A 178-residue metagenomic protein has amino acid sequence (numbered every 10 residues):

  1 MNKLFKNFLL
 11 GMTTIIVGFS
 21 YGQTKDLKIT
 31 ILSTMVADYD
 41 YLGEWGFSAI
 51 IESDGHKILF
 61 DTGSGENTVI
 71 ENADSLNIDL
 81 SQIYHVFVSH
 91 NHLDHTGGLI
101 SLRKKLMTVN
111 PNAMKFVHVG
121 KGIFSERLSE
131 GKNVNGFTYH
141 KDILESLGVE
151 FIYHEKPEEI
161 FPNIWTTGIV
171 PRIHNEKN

Functional and structural regions predicted by a protein language model:
M1-T24: Bacterial Sec-dependent N-terminal signal peptides
Q23-A37, L93-S101: N-terminal-biased segments
K25-L27, S53-K57, E158-W165: Beta-strand-turn-beta hairpins that frame and shape the catalytic cleft of phosphate-ester-processing enzymes
K28-S75: Conserved beta-strand hairpin/beta-sheet module of binuclear metal-dependent hydrolase folds, prominently
T34-V36, T62-S64, N91, K121-I123 (+2 more regions): Active-site metal-binding loops of divalent metal-dependent hydrolases
D38-Y39, E66-T68, L93-T96, F124-R127 (+2 more regions): Active-site environment of divalent metal-dependent phosphoester hydrolases
N67-H118: Active-site metal-binding motif and surrounding structural segment of the metallo-beta-lactamase
G120-N178: Metallo-beta-lactamase
